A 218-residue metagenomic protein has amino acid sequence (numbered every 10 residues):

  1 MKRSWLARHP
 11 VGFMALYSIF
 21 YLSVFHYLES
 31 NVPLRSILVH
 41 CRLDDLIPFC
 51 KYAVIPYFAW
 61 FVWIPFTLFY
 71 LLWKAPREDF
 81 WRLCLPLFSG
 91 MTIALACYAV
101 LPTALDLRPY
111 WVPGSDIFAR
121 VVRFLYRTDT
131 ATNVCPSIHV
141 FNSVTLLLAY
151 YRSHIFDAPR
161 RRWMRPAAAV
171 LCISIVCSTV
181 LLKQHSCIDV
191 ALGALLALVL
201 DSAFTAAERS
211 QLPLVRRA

Functional and structural regions predicted by a protein language model:
M1-F66, P113: N-terminal transmembrane-helix/juxtamembrane module of multi-pass inner/ER membrane proteins
L22-Y27, M91-V100, V170-V180: Aromatic-anchored segments of alpha-helical transmembrane domains
L28-L43, W73-P159, Q211-R216: Membrane-interface loops
P48-V62, R127-A149, C187, A191: Membrane-interface loop-to-helix entry segments
W63-L68, T145-A149, V170-S178: Hydrophobic, membrane-inserted alpha-helices
R108-V112, T130-C135, S174-L200: Interfacial helix-loop-helix junctions of multi-pass membrane proteins
L147-R152, A197-T205: Hydrophobic transmembrane alpha-helices
R160-I173: Short hydrophobic alpha-helices at membrane interfaces in multi-pass membrane enzymes
